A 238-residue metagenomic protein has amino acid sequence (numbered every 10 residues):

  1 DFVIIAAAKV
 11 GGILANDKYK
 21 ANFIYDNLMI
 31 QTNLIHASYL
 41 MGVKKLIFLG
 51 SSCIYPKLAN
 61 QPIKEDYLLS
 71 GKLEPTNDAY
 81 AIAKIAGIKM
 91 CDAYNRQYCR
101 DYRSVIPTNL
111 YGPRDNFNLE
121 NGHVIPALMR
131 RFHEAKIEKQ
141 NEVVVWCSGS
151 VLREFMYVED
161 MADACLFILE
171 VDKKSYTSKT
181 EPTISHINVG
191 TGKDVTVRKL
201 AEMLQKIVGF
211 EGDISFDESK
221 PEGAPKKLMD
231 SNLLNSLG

Functional and structural regions predicted by a protein language model:
D1-N27, L40: NAD(P)H-binding glycine-rich loop region in Rossmannoid oxidoreductase-like domains and their noncatalytic homologs
F2, I30, K45, L69 (+2 more regions): Conserved cofactor-binding/catalytic machinery of classical short-chain dehydrogenase/reductase
I5, T32-N77, R103: Conserved Rossmann-fold NAD(P)-dependent oxidoreductase catalytic core, especially the SDR/UDP-sugar
I13-A21, K57-P62, R114-F117: Conserved catalytic-core motifs of eukaryotic protein kinase domains, centered on the activation segment
I30, L34-S38, M90-C91, A164 (+1 more regions): Hydrophobic positions on the long internal alpha-helix of Rossmann-like NAD(P)-dependent oxidoreductase domains
G50-S51, I88-N116, P126-M129, I137-S148 (+1 more regions): Conserved beta-loop-beta element that borders a ligand/cofactor-binding pocket
A79, A83-A86: Active-site helix of classical SDR
E134-G238: C-terminal substrate-binding subdomain of Rossmann-fold SDR/epimerase-dehydratase oxidoreductases
